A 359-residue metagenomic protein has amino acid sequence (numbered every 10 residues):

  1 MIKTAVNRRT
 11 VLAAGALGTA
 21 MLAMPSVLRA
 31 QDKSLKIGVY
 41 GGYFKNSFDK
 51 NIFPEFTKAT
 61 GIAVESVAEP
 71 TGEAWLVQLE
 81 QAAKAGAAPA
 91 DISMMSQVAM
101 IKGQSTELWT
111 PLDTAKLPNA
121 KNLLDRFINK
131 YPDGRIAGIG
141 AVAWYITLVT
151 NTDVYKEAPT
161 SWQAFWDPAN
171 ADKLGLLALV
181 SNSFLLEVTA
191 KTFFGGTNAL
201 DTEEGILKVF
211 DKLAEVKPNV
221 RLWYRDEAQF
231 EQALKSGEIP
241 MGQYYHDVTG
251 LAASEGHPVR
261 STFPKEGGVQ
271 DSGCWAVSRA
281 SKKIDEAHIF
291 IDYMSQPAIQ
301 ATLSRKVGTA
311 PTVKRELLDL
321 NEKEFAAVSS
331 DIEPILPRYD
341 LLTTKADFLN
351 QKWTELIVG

Functional and structural regions predicted by a protein language model:
M1-G18: N-terminal secretory signal peptides and thylakoid transit peptides that target proteins across membranes
S26-A30: Sec/Tat signal peptide C-region and signal peptidase I cleavage site
D32-I101: Early extracytoplasmic/lumenal segment of secretory-pathway proteins
K45-D49, G72-E73, P89-A233: Extracytoplasmic ligand-binding site segments that recognize negatively charged/polar headgroups
M100-K102, M241-P258: A ligand-binding cleft/hinge motif common to bilobed small-molecule-binding domains
L207-V216, Y224, A253-R279: Periplasmic-binding protein-like
V269, G273, S278-P337: Mature extracytoplasmic/periplasmic domains
P334-G359: Conserved C-terminal helix/tail region of periplasmic/extracytoplasmic solute-binding proteins
